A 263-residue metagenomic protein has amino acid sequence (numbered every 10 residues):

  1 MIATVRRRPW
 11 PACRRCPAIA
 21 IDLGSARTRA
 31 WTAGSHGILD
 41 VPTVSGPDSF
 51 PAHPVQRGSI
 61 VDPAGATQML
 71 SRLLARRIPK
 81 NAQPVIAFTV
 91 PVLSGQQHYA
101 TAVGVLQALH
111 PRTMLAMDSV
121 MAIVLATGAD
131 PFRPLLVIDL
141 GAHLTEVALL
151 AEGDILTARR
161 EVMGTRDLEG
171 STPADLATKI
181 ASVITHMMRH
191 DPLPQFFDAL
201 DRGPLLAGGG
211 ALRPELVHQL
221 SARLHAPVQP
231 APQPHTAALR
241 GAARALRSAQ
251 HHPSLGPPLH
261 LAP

Functional and structural regions predicted by a protein language model:
M1-S25, A30-V137, D154-P204, G208-P263: Nucleotide/phosphate-binding catalytic cleft detector across ATP-hydrolyzing and phosphate-transferring enzymes
S25, A142-H143: Short, glycine/acidic-enriched loop or turn micro-motifs at the edges of active sites
G141, E152-G153: Short gly/acidic/polar-rich coil/turn motifs that serve as flexible hinges in modular proteins
V147-L150: Amphipathic beta-strand/beta-sheet edge segments enriched in Tyr/Trp
